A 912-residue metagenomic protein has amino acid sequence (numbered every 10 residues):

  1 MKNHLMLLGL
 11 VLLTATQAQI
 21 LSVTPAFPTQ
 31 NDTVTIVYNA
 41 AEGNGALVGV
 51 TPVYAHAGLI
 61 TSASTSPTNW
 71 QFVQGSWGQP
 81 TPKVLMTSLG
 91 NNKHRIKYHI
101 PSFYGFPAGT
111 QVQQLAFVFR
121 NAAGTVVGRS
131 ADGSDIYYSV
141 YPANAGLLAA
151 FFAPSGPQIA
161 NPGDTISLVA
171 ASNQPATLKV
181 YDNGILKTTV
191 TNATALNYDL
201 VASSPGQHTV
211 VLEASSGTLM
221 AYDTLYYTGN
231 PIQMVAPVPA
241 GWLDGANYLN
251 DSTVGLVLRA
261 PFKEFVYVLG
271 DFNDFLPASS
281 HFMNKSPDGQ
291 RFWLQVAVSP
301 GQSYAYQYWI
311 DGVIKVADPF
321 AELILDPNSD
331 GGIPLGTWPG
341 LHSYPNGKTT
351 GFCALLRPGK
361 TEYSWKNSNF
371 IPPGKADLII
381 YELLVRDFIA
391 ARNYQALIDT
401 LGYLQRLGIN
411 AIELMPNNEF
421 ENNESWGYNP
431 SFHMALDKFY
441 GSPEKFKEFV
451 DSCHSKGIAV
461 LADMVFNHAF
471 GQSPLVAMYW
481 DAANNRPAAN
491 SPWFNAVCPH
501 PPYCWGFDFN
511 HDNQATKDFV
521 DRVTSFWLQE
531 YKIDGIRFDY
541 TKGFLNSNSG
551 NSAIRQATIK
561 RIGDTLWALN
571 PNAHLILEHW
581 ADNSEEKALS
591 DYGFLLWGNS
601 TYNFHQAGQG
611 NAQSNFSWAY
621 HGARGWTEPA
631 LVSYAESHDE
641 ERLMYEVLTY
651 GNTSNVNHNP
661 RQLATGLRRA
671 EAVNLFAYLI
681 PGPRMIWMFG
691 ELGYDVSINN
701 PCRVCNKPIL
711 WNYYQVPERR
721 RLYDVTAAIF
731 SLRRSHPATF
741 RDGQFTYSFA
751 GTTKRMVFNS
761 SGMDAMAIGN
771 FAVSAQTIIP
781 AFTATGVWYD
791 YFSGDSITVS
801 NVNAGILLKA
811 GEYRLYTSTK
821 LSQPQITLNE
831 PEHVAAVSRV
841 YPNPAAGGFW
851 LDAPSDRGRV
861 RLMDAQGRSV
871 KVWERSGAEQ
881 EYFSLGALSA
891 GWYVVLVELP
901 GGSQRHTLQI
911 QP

Functional and structural regions predicted by a protein language model:
M6-L7, T14, P831-Y841, A845-P912: C-terminal outer-membrane/trafficking sorting elements
A26-Q30, A46, G156-D164, N247-Y248 (+1 more regions): Short, solvent-exposed loop/linker segments at the N-terminal edge of repeated beta-sheet extracellular domains
P52-A108, G124-D132, N192, N247-N250 (+2 more regions): Aromatic-rich carbohydrate-binding modules that target alpha-glucans
L148-A150, T819-Y841: Residue-level detector of functionally pivotal "anchor" positions at catalytic/ligand-binding pockets or at interdomain
T228-V266, A317-A376: Basic K/R-rich, polyanion-interacting modules in nucleoproteins and related proteins
Q233-P237, N418-E419, W426-N429, H454-I458 (+9 more regions): Active-site-proximal helices and loops of the catalytic beta/alpha 8
V266, S800-T827: C-terminal beta-strand-rich structural cap/linker in extracellular carbohydrate-active enzymes
L325-S329, P334, W338-P345, K360-I533 (+2 more regions): Substrate-binding/active-site clefts of carbohydrate-active enzymes
